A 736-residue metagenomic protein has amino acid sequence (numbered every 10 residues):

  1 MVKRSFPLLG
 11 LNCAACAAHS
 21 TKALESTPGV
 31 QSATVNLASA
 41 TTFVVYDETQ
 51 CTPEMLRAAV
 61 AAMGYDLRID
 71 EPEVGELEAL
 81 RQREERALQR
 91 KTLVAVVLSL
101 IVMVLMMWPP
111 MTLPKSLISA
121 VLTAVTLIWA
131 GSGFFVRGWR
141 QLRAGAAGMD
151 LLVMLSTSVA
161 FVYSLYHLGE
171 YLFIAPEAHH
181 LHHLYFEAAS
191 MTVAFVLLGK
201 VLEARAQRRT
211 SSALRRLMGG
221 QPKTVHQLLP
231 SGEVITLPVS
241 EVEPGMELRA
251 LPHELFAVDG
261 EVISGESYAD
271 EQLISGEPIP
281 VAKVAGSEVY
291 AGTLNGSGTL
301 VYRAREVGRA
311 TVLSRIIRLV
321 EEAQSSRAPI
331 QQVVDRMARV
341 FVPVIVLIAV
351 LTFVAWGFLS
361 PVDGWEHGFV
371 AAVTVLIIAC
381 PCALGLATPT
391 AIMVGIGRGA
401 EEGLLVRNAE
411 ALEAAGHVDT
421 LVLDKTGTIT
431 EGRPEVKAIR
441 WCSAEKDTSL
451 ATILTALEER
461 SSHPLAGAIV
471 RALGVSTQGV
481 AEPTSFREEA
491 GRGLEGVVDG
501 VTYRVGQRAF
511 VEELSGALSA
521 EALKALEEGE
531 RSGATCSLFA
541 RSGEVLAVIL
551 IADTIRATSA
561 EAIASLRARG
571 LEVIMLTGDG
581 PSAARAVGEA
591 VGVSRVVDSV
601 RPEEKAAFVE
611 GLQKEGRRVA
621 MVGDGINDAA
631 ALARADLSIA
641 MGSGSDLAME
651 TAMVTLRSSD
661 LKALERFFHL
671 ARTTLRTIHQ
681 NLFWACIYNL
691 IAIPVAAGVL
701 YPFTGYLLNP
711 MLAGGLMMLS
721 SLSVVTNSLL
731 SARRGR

Functional and structural regions predicted by a protein language model:
M1-S116, Q207, R216, E233-T236 (+6 more regions): Flexible metal-binding regulatory segments at protein termini and peripheral loops
M1-V2, A18, V406, G500 (+2 more regions): Conserved ATP-binding TGD loop and adjacent catalytic N/P-domain core of P-type ATPases
P28-Q50, E54, H183-F186, R215-A310 (+3 more regions): Conserved cytosolic catalytic loops of P-type ATPases
A87-T224, R336, P343, G368 (+3 more regions): Transmembrane helix-loop-helix hairpins at the membrane interface
W108-T112, R143, V162, R398 (+8 more regions): Membrane-embedded alpha-helical bundles of multi-pass transporters
E177, S190-P252, K283, V406 (+3 more regions): Juxtamembrane coupling segments of multi-pass membrane pumps/enzymes
I274, V333, V370, C380-L457 (+3 more regions): Conserved catalytic phosphorylation-site environment of P-type ATPases
T293, D419-S462, R492-I574, M653-V654 (+1 more regions): ATP-driven catalytic headpiece of P-type ATPases
